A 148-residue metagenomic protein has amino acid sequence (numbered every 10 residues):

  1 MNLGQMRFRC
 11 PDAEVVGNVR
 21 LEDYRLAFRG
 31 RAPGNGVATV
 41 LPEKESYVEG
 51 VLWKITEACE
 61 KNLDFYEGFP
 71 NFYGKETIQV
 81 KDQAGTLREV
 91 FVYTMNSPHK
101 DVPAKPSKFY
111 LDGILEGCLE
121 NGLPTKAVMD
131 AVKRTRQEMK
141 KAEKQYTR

Functional and structural regions predicted by a protein language model:
M1-R148: Glycine-aromatic micro-motifs
